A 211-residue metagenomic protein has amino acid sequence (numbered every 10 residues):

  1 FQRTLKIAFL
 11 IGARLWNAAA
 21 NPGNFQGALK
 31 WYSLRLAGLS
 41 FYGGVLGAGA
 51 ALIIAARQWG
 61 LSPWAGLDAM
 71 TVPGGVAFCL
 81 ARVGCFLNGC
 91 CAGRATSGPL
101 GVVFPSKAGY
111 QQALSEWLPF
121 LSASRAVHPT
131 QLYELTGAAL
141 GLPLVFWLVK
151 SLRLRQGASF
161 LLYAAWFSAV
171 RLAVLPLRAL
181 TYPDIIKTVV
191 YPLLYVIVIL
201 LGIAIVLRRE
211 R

Functional and structural regions predicted by a protein language model:
F1-R211: A feature for loop-to-transmembrane-helix boundaries and adjacent hydrophobic helices in multi-pass integral membrane
